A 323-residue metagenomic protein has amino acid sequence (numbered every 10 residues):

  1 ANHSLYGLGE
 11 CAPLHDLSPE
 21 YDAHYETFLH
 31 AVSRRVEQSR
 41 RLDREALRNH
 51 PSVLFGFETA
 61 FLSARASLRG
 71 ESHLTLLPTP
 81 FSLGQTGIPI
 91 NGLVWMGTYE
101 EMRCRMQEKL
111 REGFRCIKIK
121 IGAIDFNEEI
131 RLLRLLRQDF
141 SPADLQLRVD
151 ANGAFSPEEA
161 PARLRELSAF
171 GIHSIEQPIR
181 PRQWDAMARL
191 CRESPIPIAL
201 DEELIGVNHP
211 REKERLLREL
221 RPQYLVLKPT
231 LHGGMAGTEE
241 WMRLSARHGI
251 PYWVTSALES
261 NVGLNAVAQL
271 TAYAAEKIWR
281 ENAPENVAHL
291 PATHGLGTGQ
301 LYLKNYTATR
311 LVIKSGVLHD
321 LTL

Functional and structural regions predicted by a protein language model:
A1-L147, N152-A154, P161, R165-S168 (+1 more regions): N-terminal capping/lid subdomain adjacent to the active-site entrance of alpha/beta enzymes
G9, T75, L147-V149, E176-Q177 (+3 more regions): General beta-strand structural signal in soluble alpha/beta enzymes
S63-S67, R243, Q269-A272: Short glycine/serine- and small hydrophobic-enriched flexible loop segments
W95, I117-F126, R148-G153, F170-Q183 (+2 more regions): Catalytic beta/alpha-barrel core
Y99-E101, A123-D139, F155-E159, I179-E193 (+3 more regions): Active-site-adjacent beta->alpha loops and helix N-cap segments on the catalytic face of soluble alpha/beta enzymes
R111-R115, D139-A143, R165-H173, C191-I198 (+3 more regions): Glycine-enriched alpha-helix->loop->beta-strand junction motifs that scaffold or abut catalytic
L220-L225, L231, G237-R247, P251-W253 (+4 more regions): Active-site capping/gating regions of soluble enzymes
A257-L323: Flexible C-terminal active-site loop/helix
